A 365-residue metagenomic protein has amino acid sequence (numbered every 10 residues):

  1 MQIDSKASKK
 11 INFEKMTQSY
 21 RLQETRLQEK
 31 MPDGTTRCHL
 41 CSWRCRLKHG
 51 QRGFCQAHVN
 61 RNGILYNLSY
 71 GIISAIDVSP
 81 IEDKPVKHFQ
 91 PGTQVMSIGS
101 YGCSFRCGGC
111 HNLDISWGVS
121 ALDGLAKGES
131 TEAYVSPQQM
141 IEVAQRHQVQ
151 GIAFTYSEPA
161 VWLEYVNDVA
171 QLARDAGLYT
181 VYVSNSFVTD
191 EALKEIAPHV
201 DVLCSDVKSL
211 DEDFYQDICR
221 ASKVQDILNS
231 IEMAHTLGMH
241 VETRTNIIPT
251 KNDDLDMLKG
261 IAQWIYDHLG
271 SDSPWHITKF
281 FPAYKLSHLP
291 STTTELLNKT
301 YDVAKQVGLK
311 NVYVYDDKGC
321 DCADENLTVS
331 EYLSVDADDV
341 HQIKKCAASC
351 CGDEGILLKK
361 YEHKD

Functional and structural regions predicted by a protein language model:
Q2-H49, K251-D365: Auxiliary Fe-S-binding modules of radical SAM enzymes
I11-L22, L47-D83, W117-S130, Y332-Q342 (+1 more regions): Non-heme iron-sulfur electron-transfer modules
G34-L47, D77-N112: N-terminal pre-triad scaffold of radical SAM enzymes
R44-R46, F54-H58, S97-G99, A153 (+1 more regions): Short, conserved beta-strand segments within well-ordered enzyme catalytic domains that often line or immediately flank
Y66-Q90, Q94-V95, V135-S157, C346-K360: Short Fe-S-cluster ligation motifs
C110-I115, E158: Detector for the c-type heme attachment site
D114-S116, G124, Y134-Q139: FAD-binding FR-type
E132-E295: Conserved AdoMet/S-adenosylmethionine-binding subsite of the radical SAM
